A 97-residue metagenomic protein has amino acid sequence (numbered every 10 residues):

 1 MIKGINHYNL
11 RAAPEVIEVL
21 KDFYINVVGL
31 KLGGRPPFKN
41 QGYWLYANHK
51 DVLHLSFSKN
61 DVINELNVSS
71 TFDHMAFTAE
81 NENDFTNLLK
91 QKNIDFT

Functional and structural regions predicted by a protein language model:
M1-K21, D73-M75: N-terminal beta-strand motif that seeds the catalytic metal site of vicinal oxygen chelate
M1-K3, T86-T97: Vicinal oxygen chelate
L20-I25, L89: Conserved active-site tyrosine of GNAT-family acetyltransferases
Y24-V28, Q41, D51, T71-D73: A generic structural signal for short beta-strands and their flanking turns/coil linkers
I25-G33, I94-F96: Conserved acetyl-CoA-binding loop of GNAT-fold acetyltransferases
K31-L66: Conserved short beta-strand elements that form part of the metal-binding/catalytic scaffold of enzyme active sites
G34-P37, D73, T97: Short beta-strand
N67-K92: Mid-chain, well-packed structural core segment of small domains
